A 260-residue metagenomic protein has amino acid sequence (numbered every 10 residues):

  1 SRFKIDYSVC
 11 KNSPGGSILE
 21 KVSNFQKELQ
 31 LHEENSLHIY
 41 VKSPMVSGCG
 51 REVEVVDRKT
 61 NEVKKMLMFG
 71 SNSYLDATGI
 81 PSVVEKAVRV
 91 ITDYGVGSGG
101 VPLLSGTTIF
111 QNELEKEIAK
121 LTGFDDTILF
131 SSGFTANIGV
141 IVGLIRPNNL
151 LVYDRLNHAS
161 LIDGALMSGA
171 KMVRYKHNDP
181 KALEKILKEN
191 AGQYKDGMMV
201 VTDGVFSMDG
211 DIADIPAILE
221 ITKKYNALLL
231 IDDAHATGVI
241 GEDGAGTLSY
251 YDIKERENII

Functional and structural regions predicted by a protein language model:
S1-Y94, A227, I259: N-terminal "arm"/small-domain region of PLP-dependent enzymes with the aminotransferase-like
S73, V173, H177-I231: Active-site phosphate-binding strand-loop segment of PLP-dependent enzymes
E85-S132: Conserved N-terminal alpha-helix of the aminotransferase class I/II PLP-enzyme fold
V140-A159: Conserved PLP-anchoring active-site segment centered on the Schiff-base-forming lysine
P147, S168-G169, Y225, E255-R256: Short, structured coil segments at secondary-structure junctions
A159-G169: Active-site-proximal loop->helix
N226, A245-I260: Conserved active-site segment immediately N-terminal to the catalytic lysine that forms the internal aldimine
